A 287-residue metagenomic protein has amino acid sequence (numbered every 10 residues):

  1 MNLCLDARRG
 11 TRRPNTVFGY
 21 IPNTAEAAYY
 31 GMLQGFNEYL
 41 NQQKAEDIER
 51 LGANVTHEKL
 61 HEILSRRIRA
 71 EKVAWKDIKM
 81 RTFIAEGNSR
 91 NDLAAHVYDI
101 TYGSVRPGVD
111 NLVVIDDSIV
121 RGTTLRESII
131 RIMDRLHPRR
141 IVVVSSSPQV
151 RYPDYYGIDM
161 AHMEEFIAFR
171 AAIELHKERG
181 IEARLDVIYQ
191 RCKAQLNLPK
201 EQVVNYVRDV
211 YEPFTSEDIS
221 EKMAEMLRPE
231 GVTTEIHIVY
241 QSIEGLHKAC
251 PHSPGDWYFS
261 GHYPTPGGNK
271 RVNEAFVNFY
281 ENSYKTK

Functional and structural regions predicted by a protein language model:
M1-K287: PRPP-associated nucleotide enzymes
